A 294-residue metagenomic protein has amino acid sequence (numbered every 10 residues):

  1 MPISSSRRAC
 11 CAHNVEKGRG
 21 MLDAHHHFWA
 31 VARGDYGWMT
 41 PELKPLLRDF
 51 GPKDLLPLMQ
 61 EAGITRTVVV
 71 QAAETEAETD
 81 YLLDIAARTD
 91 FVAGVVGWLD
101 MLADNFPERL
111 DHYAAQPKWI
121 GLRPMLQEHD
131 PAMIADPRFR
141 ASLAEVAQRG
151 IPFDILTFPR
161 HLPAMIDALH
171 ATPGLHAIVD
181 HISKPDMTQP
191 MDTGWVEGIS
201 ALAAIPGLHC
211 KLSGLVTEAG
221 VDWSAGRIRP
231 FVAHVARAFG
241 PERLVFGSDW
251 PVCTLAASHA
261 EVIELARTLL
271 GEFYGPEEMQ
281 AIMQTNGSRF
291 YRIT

Functional and structural regions predicted by a protein language model:
P2-A24, P45-R66, A233-H234, A238-V245 (+1 more regions): Mid-to-C-terminal alpha-helical segments outside catalytic/metal-binding sites
H13-K17, T75-H161, D167, H209-L215 (+1 more regions): Active-site gating/metal-coordination segments in enzymes
E16, W29-T65, T89, Q116-R123 (+3 more regions): Active-site gating loops and adjacent loop-to-helix segments of metal-dependent hydrolytic enzymes
M21-V31, V179-I182: Histidine-centered catalytic micro-motifs
H25, M59, T67, L82 (+8 more regions): Conserved, mostly hydrophobic/aromatic
H27, A73, S183, L215-V216 (+1 more regions): Catalytic metal-binding/acid-base residues of hydrolase active sites
P52-L56, T79, L83, P107-D111 (+6 more regions): Generic structural signal for well-ordered alpha-helices, preferentially at hydrophobic/aromatic core positions
I134-V245: Catalytic pocket-lining loop regions of alpha/beta-barrel enzymes, especially the amidohydrolase/enolase/GH5 lineages
